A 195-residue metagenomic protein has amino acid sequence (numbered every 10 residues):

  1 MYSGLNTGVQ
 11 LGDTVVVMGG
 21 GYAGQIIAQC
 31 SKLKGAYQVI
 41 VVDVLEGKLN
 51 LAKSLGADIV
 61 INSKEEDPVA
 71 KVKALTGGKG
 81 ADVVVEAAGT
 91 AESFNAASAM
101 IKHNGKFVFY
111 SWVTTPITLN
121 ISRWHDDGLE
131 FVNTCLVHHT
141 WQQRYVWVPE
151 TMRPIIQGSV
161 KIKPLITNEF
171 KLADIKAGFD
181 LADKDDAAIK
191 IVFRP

Functional and structural regions predicted by a protein language model:
M1-E66, A70: Mid-domain Rossmann-like dinucleotide-binding core that forms the NAD(H)/NADP(H) cofactor-binding site
N6-L11, N50, L55-V132: Glycine-rich cofactor phosphate-binding loops and adjacent beta1-alpha1 units of small-molecule cofactor enzyme domains
V16, I40, K106-V108, V132 (+1 more regions): Structural detector of well-ordered beta-strand residues that form the stable sheet scaffold of enzyme domains
V16-G20, V41-V42, I61, D82-E86 (+3 more regions): Glycine- and other small-residue-rich loops at beta-strand/loop junctions that grip anionic moieties
A36-Y37, G80, S159-P164: A local structural motif
L45, G89, V113-T114, L136-H139 (+2 more regions): Glycine-rich beta-alpha junction loops
E46, N95-S98, H103, V146-P195: C-terminal hydrophobic helical "lid"/dimerization subdomain of Rossmann-like NAD(P)H-dependent oxidoreductases
K73-A74, T118-N168, K176-A177: C-terminal substrate-binding/catalytic core of Rossmann-like NAD(P)-dependent dehydrogenases/reductases
